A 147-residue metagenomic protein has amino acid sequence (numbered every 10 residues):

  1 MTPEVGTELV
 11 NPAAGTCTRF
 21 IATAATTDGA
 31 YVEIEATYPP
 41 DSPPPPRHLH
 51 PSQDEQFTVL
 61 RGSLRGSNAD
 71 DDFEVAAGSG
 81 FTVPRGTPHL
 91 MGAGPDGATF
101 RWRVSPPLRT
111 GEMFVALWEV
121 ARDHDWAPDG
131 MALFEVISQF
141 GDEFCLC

Functional and structural regions predicted by a protein language model:
M1-Y31, T37, S42-Q53, T58 (+1 more regions): Jelly-roll (double-stranded beta-helix
